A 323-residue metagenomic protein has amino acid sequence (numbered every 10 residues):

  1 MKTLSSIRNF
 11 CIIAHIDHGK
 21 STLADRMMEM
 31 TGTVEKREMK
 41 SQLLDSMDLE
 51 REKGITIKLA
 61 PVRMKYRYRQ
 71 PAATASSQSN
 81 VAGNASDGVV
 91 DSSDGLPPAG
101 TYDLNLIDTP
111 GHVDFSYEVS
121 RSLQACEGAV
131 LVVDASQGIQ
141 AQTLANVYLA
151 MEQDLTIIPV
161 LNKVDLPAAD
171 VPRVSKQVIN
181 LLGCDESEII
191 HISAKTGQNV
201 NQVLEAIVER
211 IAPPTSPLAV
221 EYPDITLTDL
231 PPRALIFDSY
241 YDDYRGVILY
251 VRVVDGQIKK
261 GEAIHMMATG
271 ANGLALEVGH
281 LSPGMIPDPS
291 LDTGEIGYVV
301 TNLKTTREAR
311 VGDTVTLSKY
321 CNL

Functional and structural regions predicted by a protein language model:
M1-A72, D87, D94, P98-V133 (+3 more regions): P-loop NTPase switch module centered on the Walker A-proximal segment
N9-I12, T22, R26, I158 (+3 more regions): Hydrophobic regular secondary-structure detector
I16-H18, M28, H112, D134-G138 (+7 more regions): Short, ordered loop/turn segments at secondary-structure junctions
D17, L23, G54, D108 (+11 more regions): Conserved structural-core and active-site-/substrate-pathway-adjacent residues in large, well-folded domains of enzymes
K36-E38, D114, Q140-A141, L166-P172 (+2 more regions): Switch/connector loops and helix/strand junctions flanking conserved nucleotide-binding motifs in nucleotide-processing
R69-T101, S216-T226, C321-N322: Intrinsically disordered, low-complexity terminal tails and inter-domain linkers enriched for S/T/G/P/D/E
V133-D185: Conserved C-terminal guanine-recognition region of P-loop GTPase G domains, centered on the G4
L182-L323: Conserved catalytic-core segments of large NTP-driven translation/proteostasis enzymes
